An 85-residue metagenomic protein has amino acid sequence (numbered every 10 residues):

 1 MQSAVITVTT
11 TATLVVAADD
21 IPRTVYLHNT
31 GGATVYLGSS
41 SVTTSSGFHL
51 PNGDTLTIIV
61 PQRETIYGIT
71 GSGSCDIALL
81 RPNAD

Functional and structural regions predicted by a protein language model:
Q2-D20: Surface-exposed ligand/attachment interfaces on beta-rich extracellular proteins
D19-T30: Forkhead-associated
R23-V25, V60-C75: Noncatalytic modules at the cell exterior or secretory-pathway interfaces, chiefly beta-strand-rich lectin/adhesion
H28-S46: Short, surface-exposed beta-strand/strand-loop-strand elements in extracellular ectodomains
V35-L37, S72-R81: Edge beta-strands of jelly-roll/beta-sandwich modules across compartments, strongly enriched in secreted/luminal
L50, A78-D85: Positively charged, low-complexity terminal tracts and the immediately adjacent first secondary-structure elements
P51-R63: Beta-sandwich interaction modules
